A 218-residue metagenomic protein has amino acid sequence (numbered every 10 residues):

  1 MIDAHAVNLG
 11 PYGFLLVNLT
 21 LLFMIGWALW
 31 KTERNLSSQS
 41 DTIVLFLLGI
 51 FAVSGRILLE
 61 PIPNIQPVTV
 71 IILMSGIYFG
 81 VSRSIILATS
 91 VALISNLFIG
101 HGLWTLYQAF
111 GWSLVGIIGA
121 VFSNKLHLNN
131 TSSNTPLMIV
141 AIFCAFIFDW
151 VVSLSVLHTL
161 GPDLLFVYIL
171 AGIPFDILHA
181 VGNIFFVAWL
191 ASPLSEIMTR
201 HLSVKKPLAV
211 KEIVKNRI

Functional and structural regions predicted by a protein language model:
M1-M74: Hydrophobic transmembrane alpha-helices
M1-N18, T105-Y107, K125-V214, I218: Membrane-embedded alpha-helical hairpins and interfacial helices in multi-pass inner-membrane proteins
I2-A4, G49-I57, S90-H101, A141-V151: Aromatic-anchored segments of alpha-helical transmembrane domains
F23-N35, Y78-F79, I118-H127, S192-T199: Structural signal for the C-terminal ends of transmembrane alpha-helices and the immediately following loop
S37-L45, G80-S84, L137, L194: Membrane-interfacial loop-to-transmembrane alpha-helix junctions, especially the N-terminal start
V44, L73, L87-A88, A92 (+5 more regions): Alpha-helical transmembrane segments of multi-pass membrane proteins, especially transporters and channels
V53-Q66, T89-S123: Interfacial aromatic-anchored transmembrane helix boundaries in multi-pass membrane proteins
V68-S84, I118: Generic transmembrane alpha-helix motif of multi-pass integral membrane proteins
